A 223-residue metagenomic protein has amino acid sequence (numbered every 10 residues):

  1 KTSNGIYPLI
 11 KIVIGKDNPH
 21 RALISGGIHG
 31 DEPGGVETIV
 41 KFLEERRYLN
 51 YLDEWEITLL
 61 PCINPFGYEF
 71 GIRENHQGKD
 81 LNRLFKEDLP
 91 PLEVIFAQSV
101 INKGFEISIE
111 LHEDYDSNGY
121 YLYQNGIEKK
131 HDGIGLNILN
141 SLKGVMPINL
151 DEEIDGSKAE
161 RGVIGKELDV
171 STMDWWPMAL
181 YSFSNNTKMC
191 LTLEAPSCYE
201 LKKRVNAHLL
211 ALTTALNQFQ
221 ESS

Functional and structural regions predicted by a protein language model:
K1-S223: Structured catalytic-domain cores with a bias toward divalent-metal coordination
